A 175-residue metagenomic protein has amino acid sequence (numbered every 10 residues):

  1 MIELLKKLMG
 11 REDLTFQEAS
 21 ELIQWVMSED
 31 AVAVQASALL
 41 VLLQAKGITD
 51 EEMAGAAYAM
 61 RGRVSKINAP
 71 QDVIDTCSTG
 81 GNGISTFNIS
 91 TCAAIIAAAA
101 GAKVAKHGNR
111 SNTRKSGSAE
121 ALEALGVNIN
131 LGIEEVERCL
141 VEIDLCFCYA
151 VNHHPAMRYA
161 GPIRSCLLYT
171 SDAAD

Functional and structural regions predicted by a protein language model:
M1-S85, A100, V104: Acidic, glycine/proline-rich low-complexity segments that act as flexible tails and inter-domain linkers
A45, T91-A105, E123-L125: Alpha-helix C-terminal capping segments
A57-G80, I133-P162: Self-splicing inteins and homing endonuclease
D75-T76, V104-G108, I129-G132, F147-Y149 (+1 more regions): General beta-strand structural signal in soluble alpha/beta enzymes
S78-G83, G108-R114, H153: Acidic, glycine-rich active-site loops and adjacent beta-strand->loop/helix elements that engage anionic groups
N82-A94, R114-S116, M157: Short glycine/serine/threonine-rich phosphate/pyrophosphate-binding segments that cradle anionic phosphate groups
A121-C139: A glycine-rich helix N-cap at a beta->alpha junction
Y169-D175: Conserved small/polar residues in nucleotide/adenosyl-binding loops
